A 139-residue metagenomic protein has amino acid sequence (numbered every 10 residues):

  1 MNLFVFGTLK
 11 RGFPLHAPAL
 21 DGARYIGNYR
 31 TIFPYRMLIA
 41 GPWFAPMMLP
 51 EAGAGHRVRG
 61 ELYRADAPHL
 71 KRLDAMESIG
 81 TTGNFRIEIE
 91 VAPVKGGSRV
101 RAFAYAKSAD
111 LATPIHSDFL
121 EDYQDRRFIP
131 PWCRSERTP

Functional and structural regions predicted by a protein language model:
M1-P139: Glycine-aromatic micro-motifs
